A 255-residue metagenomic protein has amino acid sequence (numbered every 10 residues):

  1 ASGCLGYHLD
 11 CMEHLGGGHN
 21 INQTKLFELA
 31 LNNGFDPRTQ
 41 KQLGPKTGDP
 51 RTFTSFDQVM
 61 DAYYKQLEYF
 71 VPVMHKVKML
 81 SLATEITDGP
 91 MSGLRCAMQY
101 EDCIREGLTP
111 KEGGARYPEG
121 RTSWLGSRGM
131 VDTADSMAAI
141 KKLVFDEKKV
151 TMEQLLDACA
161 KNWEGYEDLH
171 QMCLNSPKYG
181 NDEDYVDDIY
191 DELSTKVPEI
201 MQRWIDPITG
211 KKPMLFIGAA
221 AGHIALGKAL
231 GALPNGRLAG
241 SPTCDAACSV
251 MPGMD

Functional and structural regions predicted by a protein language model:
A1-D255: Conserved catalytic cores of very large enzyme subunits
